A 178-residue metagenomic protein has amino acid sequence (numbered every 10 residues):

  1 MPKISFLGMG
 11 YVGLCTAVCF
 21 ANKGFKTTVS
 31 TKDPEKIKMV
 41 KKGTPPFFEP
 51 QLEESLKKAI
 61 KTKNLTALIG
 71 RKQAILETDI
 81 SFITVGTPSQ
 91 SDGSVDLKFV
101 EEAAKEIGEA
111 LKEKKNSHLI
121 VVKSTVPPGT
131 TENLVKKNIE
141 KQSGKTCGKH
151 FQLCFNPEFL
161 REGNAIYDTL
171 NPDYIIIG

Functional and structural regions predicted by a protein language model:
M1-T44: NAD(P)+-binding Rossmann beta1-loop-alpha1 motif at the extreme N-terminus of oxidoreductases
P2, H118, D173: Nucleotide donor/acceptor-binding cores
G24, T78, P172-D173: Short, well-ordered alpha-helix to beta-strand connector turns
Q51-D79, S89, G108-K112, K145: A structured beta-alpha segment of the ubiquitous adenosine-cofactor-binding alpha/beta core
E77, T84-V85, K123-S124, G178: Short, well-ordered coil/turn residues at beta-beta hairpins and beta-strand->alpha-helix junctions within
S89-F159: Rossmann-like NAD(P)(H) cofactor-binding subdomain of soluble oxidoreductases
T125-P127, K136-N138, I166-G178: Short beta-strand and adjoining strand-loop segment in the mid-core of the Rossmann-like NAD(P)-dependent dehydrogenase
